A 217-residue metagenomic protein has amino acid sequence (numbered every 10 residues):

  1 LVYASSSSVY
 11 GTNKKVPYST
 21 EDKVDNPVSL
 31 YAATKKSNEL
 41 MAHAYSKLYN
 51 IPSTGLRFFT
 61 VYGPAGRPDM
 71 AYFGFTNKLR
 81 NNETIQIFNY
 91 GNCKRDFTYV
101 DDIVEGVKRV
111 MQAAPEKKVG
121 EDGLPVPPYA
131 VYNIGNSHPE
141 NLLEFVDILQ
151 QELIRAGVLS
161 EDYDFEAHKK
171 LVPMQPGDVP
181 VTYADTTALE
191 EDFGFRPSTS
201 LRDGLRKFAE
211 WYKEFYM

Functional and structural regions predicted by a protein language model:
L1-S7, L56-F58: SDR active-site strand-loop-helix element
V2, V9-K15, N50, G66 (+2 more regions): Proline-centered turn/helix-capping motifs that create local helix->coil transitions or kinks
V9-G55, G66-R67: Catalytic helix-loop patch of NAD(P)-dependent Rossmann-fold dehydrogenases
V9-Y10, V61-G63, C93, I103: Conserved sequence/active-site signature of Rossmann-fold short-chain dehydrogenase/reductase
K36-H43, F73-T76, E105, L143: Conserved active-site helix of classical SDR/Rossmann-fold NAD(P)-dependent CH-OH oxidoreductases
R57-T60, P173: Residue-level recognition of beta-strand->loop/alpha-helix junctions
L79-M217: C-terminal substrate-binding subdomain of Rossmann-fold SDR/epimerase-dehydratase oxidoreductases
